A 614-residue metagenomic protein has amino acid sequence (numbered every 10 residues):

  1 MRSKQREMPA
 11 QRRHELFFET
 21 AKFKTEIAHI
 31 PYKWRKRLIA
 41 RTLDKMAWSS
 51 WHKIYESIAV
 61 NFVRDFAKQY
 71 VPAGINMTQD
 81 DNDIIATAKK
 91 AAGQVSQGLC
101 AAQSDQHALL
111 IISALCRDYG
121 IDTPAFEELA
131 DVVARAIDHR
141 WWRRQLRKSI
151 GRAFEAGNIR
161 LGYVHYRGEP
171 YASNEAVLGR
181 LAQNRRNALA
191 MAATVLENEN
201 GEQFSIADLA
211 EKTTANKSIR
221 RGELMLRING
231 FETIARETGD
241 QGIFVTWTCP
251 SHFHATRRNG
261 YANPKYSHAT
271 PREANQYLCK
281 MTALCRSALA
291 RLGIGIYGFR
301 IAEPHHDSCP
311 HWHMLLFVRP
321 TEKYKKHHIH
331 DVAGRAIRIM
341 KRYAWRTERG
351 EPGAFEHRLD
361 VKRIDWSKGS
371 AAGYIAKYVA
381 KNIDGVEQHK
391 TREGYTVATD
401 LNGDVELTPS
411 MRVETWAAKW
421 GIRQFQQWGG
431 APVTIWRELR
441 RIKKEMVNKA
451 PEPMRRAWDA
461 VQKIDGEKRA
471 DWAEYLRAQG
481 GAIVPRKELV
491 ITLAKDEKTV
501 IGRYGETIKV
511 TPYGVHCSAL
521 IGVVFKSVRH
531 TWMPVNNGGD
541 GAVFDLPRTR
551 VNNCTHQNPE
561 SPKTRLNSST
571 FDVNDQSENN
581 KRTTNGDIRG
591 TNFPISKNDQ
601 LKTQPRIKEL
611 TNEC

Functional and structural regions predicted by a protein language model:
M1-S308, P320-C614: Right-hand nucleic-acid polymerase module
L315-R319: Short hydrophobic/aromatic beta-strand micro-patches that form the beta-sheet surface supporting nucleotide- or nucleic
